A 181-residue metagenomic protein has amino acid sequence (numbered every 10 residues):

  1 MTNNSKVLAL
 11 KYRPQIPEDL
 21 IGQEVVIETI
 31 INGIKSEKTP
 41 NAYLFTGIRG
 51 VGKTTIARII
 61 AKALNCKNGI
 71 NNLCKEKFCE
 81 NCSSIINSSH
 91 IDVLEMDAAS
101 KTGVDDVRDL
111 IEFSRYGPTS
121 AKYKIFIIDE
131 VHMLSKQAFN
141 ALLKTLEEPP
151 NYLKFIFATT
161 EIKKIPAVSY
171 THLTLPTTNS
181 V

Functional and structural regions predicted by a protein language model:
M1-Y170: P-loop/Walker A NTP-binding region and its immediately flanking N-terminal helices in P-loop NTPase folds
T171-T177: Conserved small/polar residues in nucleotide/adenosyl-binding loops
